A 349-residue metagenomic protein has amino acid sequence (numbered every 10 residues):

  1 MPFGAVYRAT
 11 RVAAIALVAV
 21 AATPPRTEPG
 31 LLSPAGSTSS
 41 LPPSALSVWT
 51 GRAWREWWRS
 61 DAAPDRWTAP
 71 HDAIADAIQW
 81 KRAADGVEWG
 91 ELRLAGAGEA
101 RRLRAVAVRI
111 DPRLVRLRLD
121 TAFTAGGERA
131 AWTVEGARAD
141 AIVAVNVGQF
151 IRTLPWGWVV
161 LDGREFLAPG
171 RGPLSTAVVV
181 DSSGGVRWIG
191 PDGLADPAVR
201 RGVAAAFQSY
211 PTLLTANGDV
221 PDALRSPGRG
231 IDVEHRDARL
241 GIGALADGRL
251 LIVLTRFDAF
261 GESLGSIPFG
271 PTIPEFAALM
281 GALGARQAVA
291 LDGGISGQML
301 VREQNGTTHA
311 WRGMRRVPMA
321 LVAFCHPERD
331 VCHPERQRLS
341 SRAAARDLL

Functional and structural regions predicted by a protein language model:
G4-R8, E335-L339, R346-L349: A cross-taxon signal for low-complexity, glycine/charged-rich
V12-V20: Bacterial N-terminal signal peptides
L17, L31-L32, L41, L339 (+1 more regions): Leucine-biased recognition of intrinsically disordered, low-complexity hydrophobic segments
T23-G172, T176-A177, G185-W188: Zymogen propeptides
A122-E128, D192-D196, L254-F260: Short, solvent-exposed aromatic-acidic interface loops
E128-W132, P197-V203, G261-G270: A short, polar/proline- and glycine-enriched secondary-structure boundary/capping micro-motif
G148-E234: Active-site-adjacent helix-turn-beta-strand microarchitecture at beta-sheet edges that either contains or buttresses
L154-G172, T176, V180, G228-Q287 (+1 more regions): Conserved, well-ordered active-site substructure
